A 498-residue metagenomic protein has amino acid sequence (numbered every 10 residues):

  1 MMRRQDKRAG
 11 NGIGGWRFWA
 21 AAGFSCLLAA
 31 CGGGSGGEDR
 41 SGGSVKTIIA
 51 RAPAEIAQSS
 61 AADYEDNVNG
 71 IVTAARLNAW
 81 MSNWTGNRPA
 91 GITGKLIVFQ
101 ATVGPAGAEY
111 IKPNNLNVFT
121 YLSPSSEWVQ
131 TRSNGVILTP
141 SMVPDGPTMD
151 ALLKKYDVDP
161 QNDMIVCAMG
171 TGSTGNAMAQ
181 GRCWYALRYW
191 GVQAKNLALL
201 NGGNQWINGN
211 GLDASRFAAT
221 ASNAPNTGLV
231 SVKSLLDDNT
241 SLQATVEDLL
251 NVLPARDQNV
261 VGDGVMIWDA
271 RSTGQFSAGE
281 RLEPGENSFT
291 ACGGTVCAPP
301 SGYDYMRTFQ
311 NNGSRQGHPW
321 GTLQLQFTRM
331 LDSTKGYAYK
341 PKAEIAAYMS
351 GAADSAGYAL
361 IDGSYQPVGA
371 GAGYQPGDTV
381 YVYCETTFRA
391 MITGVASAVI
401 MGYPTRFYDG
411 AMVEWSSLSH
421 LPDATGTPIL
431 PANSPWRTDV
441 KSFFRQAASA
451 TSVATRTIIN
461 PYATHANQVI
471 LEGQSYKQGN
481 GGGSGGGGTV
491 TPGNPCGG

Functional and structural regions predicted by a protein language model:
M1-G14: N-terminal secretory signal peptides that target proteins for export/translocation
A9-G10, G23, V395: A periodicity- and composition-biased signal for non-globular, repetitive helical segments
G15-A22: Sec-dependent signal peptide recognition, specifically the positively charged N-region followed immediately by
F24-S25, T489: Residue-level signal for mature regions of secreted extracellular proteins and peptides
A29-A30: C-terminal motif of bacterial Sec signal peptides marking the signal peptidase cleavage site
G33-G498: Cytosolic catalytic domains that perform sulfur/thiol-centered chemistry
